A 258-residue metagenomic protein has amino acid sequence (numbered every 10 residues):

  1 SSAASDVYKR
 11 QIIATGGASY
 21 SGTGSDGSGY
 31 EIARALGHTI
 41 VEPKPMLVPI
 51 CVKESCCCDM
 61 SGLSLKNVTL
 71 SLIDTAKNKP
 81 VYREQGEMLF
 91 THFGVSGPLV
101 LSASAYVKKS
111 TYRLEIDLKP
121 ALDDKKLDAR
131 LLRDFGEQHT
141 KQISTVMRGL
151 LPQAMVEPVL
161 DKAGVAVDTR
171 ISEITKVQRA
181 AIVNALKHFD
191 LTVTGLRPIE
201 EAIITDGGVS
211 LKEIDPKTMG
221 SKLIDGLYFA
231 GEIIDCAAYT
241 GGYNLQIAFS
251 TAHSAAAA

Functional and structural regions predicted by a protein language model:
S1-Y8: Short, small-residue-biased leader/transition segments that mark boundaries at the very start of proteins
S5, R113-E115, T145-L150, M155 (+6 more regions): Domain-scale detector for complete catalytic domains at protein termini or as standalone homologs
R10-C56: Glycine-rich loop(s) and the adjacent beta-strand/alpha-helix scaffold that form part
A14-A18, T23, P43-K44, T75 (+8 more regions): Fold-independent oxyanion-binding glycine-rich loops and adjacent beta-strand/coil segments at enzyme active sites
S19-I32, L36, C236-A258: A conserved FAD-binding loop/helix module that cradles the flavin
H38-K44, V48-E173: An anion/pyrophosphate-binding glycine-rich loop and adjacent beta-alpha core in soluble alpha-beta enzymes
E157-A237: A glycine-rich dinucleotide-binding beta-alpha-beta segment and adjacent secondary-structure elements that constitute
